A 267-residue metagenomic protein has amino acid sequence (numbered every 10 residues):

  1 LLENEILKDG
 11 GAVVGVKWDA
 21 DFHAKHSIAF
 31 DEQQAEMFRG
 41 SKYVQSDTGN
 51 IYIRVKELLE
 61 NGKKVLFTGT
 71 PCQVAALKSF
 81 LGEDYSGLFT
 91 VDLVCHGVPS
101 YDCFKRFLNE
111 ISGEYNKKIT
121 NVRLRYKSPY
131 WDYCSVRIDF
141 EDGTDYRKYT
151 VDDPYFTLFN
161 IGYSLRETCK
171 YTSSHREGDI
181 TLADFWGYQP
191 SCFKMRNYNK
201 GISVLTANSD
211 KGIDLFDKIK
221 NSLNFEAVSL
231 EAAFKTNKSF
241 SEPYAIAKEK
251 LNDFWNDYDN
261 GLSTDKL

Functional and structural regions predicted by a protein language model:
L1-G69, K218-L267: Iron-sulfur-cluster electron-transfer modules
D9-A12, S112, N116-L267: Long, compositionally biased charged/polar accessory segments in the mid-to-C-terminal portions of proteins
V14, F89-V91, I180: Hydrophobic/aromatic beta-strand patches that form the interior of the parallel beta-sheet core in alpha/beta enzyme
A20, F67-L77, G97-P99: Gly/Ser/Thr-rich loops at beta-strand to alpha-helix junctions that form or flank small-molecule/cofactor-binding
K25-S27, A76-F80, S100-K105: A short acidic (Asp/Glu
E60-L66, S79, D92-L93, G97: Internal, well-ordered domain-core segments that constitute the primary functional module of diverse proteins
S86-G113: Short, flexible loop segments at boundaries between secondary-structure elements
